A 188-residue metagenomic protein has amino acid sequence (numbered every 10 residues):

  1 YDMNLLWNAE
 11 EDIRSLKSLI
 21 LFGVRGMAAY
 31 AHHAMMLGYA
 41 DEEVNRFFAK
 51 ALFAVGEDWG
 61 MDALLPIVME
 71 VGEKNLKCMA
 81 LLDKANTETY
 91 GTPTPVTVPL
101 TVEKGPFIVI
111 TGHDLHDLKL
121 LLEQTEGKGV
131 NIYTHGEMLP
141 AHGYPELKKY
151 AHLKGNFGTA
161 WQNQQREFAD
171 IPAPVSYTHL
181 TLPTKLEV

Functional and structural regions predicted by a protein language model:
Y1-Y144, A169: Catalytic cofactor-binding cores of redox enzymes
T97, Q162-Q165: Catalytic micro-motifs at enzyme active sites that drive phosphoryl/nucleotidyl and oxygen chemistry
G127-V130, A151-K154, T181: Short, low-complexity, polar/charged sequence segments that are solvent-exposed and flexible
K148-N163: Acidic, Ser/Thr-rich peripheral helices and adjacent loops at domain boundaries
A173-S176: Substrate-binding cleft of carbohydrate-active enzyme catalytic domains
T178-T184: Conserved small/polar residues in nucleotide/adenosyl-binding loops
